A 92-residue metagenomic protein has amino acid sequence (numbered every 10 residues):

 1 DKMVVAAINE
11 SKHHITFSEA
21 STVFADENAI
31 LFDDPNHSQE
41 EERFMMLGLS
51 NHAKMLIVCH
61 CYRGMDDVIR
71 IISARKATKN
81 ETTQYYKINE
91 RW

Functional and structural regions predicted by a protein language model:
D1-W92: Ribonuclease/tRNase effector modules and their secretory precursors
